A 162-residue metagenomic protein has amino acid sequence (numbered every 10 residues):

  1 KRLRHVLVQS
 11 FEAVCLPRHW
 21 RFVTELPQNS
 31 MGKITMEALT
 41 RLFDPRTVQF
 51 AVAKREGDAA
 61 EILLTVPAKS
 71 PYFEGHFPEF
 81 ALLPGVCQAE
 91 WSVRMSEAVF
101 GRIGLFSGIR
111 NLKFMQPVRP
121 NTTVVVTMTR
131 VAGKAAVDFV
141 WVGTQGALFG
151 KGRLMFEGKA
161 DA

Functional and structural regions predicted by a protein language model:
K1-R2, A136: Short, conserved charged micro-motifs
R4-T47: Conserved C-terminal "lid"/linker of ANL adenylate-forming enzymes
V14-L16, V48-D58, P120, T129-A162: HotDog/MaoC-like acyl-thioester-processing domains
H19, E25, G108-N111, K151: Extracellular/lumenal ectodomain signal focusing on beta-strand-rich modules and carbohydrate-recognition contexts
W20, G85, M128: Residue-level signal for inorganic ion chemistry
P45-L83: Catalytic strand-loop segment that frames the active site of acyl-thioester-processing enzymes
F80-P84, Q88, V93: Compact, glycine-rich, soluble single-domain proteins
S92-T127, R153: Hydrophobic beta-strand-centered segment that forms part of the acyl-chain substrate-binding groove
